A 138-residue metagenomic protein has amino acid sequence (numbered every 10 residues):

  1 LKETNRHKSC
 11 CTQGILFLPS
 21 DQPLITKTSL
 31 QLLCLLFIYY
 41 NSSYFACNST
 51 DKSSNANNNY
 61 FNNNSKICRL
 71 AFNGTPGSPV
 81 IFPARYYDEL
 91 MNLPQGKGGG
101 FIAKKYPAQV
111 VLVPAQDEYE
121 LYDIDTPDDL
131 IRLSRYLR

Functional and structural regions predicted by a protein language model:
L1-M91: Conserved beta-loop-beta/alpha segment of the NTase-like Rossmann-fold superfamily that binds/positions NTPs
D88, N92-R138: Conserved alpha/beta core of the MobA/IspD/sugar-nucleotide pyrophosphorylase nucleotidyltransferase superfamily
